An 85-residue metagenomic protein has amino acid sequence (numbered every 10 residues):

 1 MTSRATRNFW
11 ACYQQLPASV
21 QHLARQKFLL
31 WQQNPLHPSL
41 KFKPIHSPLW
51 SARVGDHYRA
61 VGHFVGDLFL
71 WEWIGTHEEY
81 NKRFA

Functional and structural regions predicted by a protein language model:
M1-Q26: Arg/Lys-rich, positively charged N-terminal/basic patches that mediate binding to nucleic acids
T2-R4, V54-A85: Enriched for short, Lys/Arg-rich terminal
S3, H22, L36-S39, I74: Non-catalytic, surface-exposed connector residues within folded enzymatic/regulatory domains
Q21-A24, L49, R59: Hydrophobic alpha-helical segments
H22-W31, E78-K82: Short, charge- and proline-biased low-complexity linear segments that act as flexible interaction/docking motifs
F28-R53: A short, surface-exposed loop/turn module that caps and links secondary-structure elements
